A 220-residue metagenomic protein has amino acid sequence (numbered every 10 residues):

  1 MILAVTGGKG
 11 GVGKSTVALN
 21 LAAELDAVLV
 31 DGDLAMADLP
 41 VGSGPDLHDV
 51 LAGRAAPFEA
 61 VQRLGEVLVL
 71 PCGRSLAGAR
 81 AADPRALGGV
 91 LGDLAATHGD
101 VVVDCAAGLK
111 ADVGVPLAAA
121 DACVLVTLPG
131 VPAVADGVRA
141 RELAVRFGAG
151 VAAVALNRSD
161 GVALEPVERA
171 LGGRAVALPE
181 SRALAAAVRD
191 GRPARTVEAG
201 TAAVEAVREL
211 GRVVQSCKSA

Functional and structural regions predicted by a protein language model:
M1, G191-A220: NTP-binding/hydrolysis catalytic cores, primarily Walker-type P-loop NTPases
I2-P57, A95, D100: Walker A/P-loop NTP-binding active-site region of P-loop NTPases, recognizing the glycine-rich GxxxxGKT/S
G8-K9, L128-P129, A152-L164, L178-L184: G-domain G4 guanine-recognition motif of GTPases
S43, G65, A119-A120, F147 (+1 more regions): Short, structured coil segments at secondary-structure junctions
C72-D112: Phosphate-binding/switch loop-helix module in NTP-utilizing enzymes
A96-H98, A107-V131: Inter-motif core of Ras-like GTPase G domains
A135-A149: Conserved C-terminal guanine-recognition region of P-loop GTPase G domains, centered on the G4
R158, V167-R195, V213: Beta-strand-loop-alpha "switch" segments that mediate conformational coupling across diverse proteins
